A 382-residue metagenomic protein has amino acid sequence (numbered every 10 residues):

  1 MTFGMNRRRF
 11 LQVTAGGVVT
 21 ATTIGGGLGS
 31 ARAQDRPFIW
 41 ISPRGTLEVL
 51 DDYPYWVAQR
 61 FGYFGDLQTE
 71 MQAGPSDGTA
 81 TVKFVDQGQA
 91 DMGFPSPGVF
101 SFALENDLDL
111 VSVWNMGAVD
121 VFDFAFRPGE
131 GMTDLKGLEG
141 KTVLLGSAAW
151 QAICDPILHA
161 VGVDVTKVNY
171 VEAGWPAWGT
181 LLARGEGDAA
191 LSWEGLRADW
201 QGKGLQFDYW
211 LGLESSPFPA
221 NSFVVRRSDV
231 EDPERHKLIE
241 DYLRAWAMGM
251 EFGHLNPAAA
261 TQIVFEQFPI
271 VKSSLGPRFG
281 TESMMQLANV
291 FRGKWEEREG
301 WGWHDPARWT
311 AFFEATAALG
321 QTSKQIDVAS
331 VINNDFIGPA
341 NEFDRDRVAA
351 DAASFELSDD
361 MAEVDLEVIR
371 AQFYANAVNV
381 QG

Functional and structural regions predicted by a protein language model:
T2-F3, R9-S30: N-terminal export signals
Q34-E194, W210-P217, D360, V364-N379: Short, glycine-/small- and polar/acidic-enriched structural segments that line small-molecule recognition paths
G62, L67-Q68, Q89, F94 (+7 more regions): Sec/Tat-exported extracytoplasmic proteins
M116-F126, G202-D232, I239, L243: Periplasmic-binding protein-like
P233-I326: Secondary-structure end/capping motifs
T310-G382: Conserved C-terminal helix/tail region of periplasmic/extracytoplasmic solute-binding proteins
